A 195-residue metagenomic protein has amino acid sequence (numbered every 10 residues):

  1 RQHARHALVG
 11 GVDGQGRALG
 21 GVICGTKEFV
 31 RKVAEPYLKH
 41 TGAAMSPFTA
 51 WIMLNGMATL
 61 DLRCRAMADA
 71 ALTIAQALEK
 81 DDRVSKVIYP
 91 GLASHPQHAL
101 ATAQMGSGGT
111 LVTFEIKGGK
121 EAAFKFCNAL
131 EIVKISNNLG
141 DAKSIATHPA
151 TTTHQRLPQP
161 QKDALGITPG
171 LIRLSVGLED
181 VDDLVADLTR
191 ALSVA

Functional and structural regions predicted by a protein language model:
R1-A4: Generic low-complexity, intrinsically disordered segments
H6-L111, E115-I145: Active-site C-terminal subdomain of aminotransferase-like
R63, N128, S144-A195: PLP-dependent enzyme catalytic core of the Aspartate aminotransferase-like
